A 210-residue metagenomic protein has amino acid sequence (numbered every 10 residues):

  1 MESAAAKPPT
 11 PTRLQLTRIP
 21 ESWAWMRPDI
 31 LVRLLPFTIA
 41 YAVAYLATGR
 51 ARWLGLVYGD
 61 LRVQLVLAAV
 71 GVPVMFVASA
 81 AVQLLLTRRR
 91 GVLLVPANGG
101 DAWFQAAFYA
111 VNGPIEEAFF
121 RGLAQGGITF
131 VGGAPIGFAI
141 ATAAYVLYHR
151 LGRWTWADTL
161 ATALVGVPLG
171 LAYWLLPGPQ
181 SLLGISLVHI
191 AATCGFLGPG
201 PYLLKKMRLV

Functional and structural regions predicted by a protein language model:
M1-W23: Short, Lys/Arg-rich, polar N-terminal cytosolic tail immediately upstream of the first transmembrane signal-anchor
A4, V77-A78, L151, A191: Compositionally biased, intrinsically disordered low-complexity segments enriched in polar/proline residues
A5-P8, R33, V70: Compositionally biased, intrinsically disordered/low-complexity regions enriched for serine, proline and threonine
I19-W25, D29, T48-G113, Q125-V131 (+1 more regions): Juxtamembrane helix-loop-helix connectors linking adjacent transmembrane helices in multi-pass membrane enzymes
L31-T48: The first (N-terminal) embedded transmembrane alpha-helix
P36, A40, G71-S79, A141 (+3 more regions): Alpha-helical transmembrane segments of multipass membrane proteins
N98-V210: Transmembrane helix-loop-helix hairpins at the membrane interface of multi-pass integral membrane proteins
